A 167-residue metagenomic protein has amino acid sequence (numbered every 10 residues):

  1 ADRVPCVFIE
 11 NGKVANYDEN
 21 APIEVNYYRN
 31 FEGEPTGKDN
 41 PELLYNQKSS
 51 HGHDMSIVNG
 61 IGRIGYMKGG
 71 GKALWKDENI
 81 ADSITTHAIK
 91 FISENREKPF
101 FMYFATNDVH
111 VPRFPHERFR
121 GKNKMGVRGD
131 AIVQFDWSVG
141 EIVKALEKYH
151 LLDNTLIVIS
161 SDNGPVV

Functional and structural regions predicted by a protein language model:
A1-Y66, V167: Core domains of carbohydrate- and sulfate-ester-processing enzymes
D2-P5, G12, T86-D130, V166: Active-site His/acidic residue clusters
I9, E94, A145-K148: Conserved amphipathic alpha-helical interaction elements at protein-protein interfaces in regulatory, energy-coupling
A15, N79, N123-S138, L151: A short beta-strand-to-alpha-helix junction
G37-H110: Anion-binding catalytic surfaces of enzymes that hydrolyze or transfer phosphate/sulfate esters
K68-A73, R120-M125, I159: Flexible glycine/proline-enriched surface loops and loop-helix/loop-strand junctions
A81-I89, I132-V143: Short, hydrophobic/amphipathic alpha-helical packing segments that form internal helix faces or helix-helix interfaces
Q134-V166: Metal-dependent active-site segment of extracytoplasmic phospho-/sulfohydrolases and closely related
